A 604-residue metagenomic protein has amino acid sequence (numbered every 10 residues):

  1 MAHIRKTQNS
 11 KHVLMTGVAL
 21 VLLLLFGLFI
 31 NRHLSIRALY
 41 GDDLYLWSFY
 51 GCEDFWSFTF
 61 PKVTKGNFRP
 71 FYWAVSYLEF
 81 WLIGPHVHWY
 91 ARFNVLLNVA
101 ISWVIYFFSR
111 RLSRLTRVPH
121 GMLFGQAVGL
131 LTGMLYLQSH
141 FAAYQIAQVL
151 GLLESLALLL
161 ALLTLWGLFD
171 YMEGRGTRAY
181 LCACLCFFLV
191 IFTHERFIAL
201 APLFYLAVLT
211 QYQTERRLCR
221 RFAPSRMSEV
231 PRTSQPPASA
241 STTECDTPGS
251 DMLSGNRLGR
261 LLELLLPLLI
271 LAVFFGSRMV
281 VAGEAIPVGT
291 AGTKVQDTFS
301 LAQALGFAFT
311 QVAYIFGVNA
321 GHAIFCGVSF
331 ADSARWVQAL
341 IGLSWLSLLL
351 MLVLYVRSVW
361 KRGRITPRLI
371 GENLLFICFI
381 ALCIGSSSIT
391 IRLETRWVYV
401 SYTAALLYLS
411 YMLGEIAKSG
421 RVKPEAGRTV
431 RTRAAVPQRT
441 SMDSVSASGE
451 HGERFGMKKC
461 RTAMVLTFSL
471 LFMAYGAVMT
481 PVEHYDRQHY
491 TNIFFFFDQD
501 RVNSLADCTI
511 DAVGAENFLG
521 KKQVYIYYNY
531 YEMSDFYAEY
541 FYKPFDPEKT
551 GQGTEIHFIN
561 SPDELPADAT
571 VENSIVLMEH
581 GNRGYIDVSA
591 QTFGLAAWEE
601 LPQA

Functional and structural regions predicted by a protein language model:
Y40-W81, H86, L271, F275-L354: Membrane-lumen/periplasm interface segments of multi-pass, membrane-embedded glycan/lipid transferases
R92-H120, L163-G167, L350-S358: Transmembrane-helix motifs of polytopic, lipid-linked glycan transferases
I105-S139, L158-L159: Transmembrane-helix signature of polytopic, membrane-embedded enzymes that assemble or transfer cell-envelope glycans
L156, A161-Y180, V190, E215-L218: Membrane-interface transmembrane helices that cradle and orient dolichyl/undecaprenyl
A199-L271, G276: Perimembrane helix-loop-helix junctions
S241, I416-H484: Signature aromatic-anchored transmembrane alpha helix within multi-pass, membrane-resident enzymes that catalyze glycan
T390-K423, Q438: Hydrophobic/aromatic-rich transmembrane helices and adjacent perimembrane loops
L471-G553: Membrane-embedded, lumen/periplasm-facing catalytic core of multi-pass transferases that use lipid-linked donors
